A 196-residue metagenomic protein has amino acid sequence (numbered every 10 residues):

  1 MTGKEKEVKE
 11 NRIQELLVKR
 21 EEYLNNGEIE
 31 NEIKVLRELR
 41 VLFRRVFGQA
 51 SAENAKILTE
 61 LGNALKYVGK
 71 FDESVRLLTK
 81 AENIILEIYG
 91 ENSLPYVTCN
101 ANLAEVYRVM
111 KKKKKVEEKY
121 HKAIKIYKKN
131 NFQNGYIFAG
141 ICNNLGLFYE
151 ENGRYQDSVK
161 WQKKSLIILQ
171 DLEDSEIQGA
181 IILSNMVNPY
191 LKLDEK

Functional and structural regions predicted by a protein language model:
E5, R12, E32, F47 (+6 more regions): Residues that mark the junctions of alpha-helical repeat units in TPR/alpha-solenoid scaffolds
E7, N26, F47-A50, Y89-N92 (+3 more regions): Short coil/turn and helix-start
N11-R45, Y67: Alpha-helical segment of the N-proximal tetratricopeptide repeat
Q14-N25, A52-Y67, L94-V109, Y136-E151 (+1 more regions): Conserved alpha-helical positions within TPR/SEL1-like repeat arrays
E38-K56, E91: Short, charge-rich amphipathic alpha-helical segments embedded in non-transmembrane helical bundles/solenoids
R40-R45, E82-E87, K122-K129, L166-D174: Amphipathic alpha-helical segments of tetratricopeptide repeats
